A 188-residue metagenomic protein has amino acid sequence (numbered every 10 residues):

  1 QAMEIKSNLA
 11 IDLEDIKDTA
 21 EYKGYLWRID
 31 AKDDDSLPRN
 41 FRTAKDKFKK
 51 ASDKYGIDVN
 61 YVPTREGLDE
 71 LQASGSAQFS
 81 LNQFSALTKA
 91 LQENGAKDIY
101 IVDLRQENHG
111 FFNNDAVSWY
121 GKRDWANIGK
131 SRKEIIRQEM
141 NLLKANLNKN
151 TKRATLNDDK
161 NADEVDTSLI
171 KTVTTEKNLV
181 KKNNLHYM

Functional and structural regions predicted by a protein language model:
Q1, Y22-M188: Cysteine-based protein phosphatase catalytic domain of the PTP/DSP
A2-L13, E21-G24: Solvent-exposed N-terminal domain segments of exported/luminal and surface proteins
